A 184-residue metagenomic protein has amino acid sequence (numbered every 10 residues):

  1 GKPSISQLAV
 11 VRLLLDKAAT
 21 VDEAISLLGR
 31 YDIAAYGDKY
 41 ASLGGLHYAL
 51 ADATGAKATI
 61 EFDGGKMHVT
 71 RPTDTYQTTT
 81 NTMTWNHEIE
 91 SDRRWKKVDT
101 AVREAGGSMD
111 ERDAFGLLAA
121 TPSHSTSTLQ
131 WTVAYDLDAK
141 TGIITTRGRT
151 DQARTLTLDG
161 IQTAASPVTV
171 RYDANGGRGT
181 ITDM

Functional and structural regions predicted by a protein language model:
G1-D16, G44-M184: C-terminal, well-structured catalytic/ligand-binding subdomain of enzymes
L13, K17-A18, L27-A34, A101: Structured segments of extracytoplasmic/periplasmic soluble domains in secreted or envelope-associated proteins
E23-Y40, Y48: Secretory/export targeting leaders with adjacent low-complexity proregions
